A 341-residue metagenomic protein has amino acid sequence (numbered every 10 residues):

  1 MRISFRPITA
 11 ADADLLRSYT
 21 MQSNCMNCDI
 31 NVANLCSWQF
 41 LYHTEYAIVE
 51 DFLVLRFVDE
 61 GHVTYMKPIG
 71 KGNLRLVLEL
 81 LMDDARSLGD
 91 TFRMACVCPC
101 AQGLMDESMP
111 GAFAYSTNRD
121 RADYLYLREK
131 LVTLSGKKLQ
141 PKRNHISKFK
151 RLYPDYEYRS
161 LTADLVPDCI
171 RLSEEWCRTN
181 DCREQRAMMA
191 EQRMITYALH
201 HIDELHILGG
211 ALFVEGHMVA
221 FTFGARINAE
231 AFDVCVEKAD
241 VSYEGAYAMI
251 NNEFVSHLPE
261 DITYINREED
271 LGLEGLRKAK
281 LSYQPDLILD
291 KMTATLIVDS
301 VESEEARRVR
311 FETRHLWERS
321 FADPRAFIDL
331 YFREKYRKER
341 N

Functional and structural regions predicted by a protein language model:
M1-Q22, D299: Short, extreme N-terminal leader segments that mark the start of a protein/domain
S18, C28-C100, F213-V241, H315-R319 (+1 more regions): Conserved donor-binding loop and adjoining core beta-sheet/short helix segment in diverse acyl/aminoacyl transferases
M21-D29, E175-R183, H315-K338: Helix-loop element at the rim of GNAT/NAT acetyltransferase active sites that forms part of the acceptor-substrate
T91-S108, D120-A122: Short, glycine/charge-rich beta-strand/loop segments that flank catalytic centers and engage negatively charged groups
P110-Q185, S303-R314: Acyltransferase donor/substrate-recognition loop-hinge adjacent to the catalytic core
A114-L134, N266-R308: Active-site/acyl-donor-binding loops of N-acyltransferases
D164, D168-H217: Short, conserved active-site entrance elements at the starts or edges of catalytic domains
I207-T295: Aromatic (often tryptophan-rich) hydrophobic motifs at membrane interfaces
